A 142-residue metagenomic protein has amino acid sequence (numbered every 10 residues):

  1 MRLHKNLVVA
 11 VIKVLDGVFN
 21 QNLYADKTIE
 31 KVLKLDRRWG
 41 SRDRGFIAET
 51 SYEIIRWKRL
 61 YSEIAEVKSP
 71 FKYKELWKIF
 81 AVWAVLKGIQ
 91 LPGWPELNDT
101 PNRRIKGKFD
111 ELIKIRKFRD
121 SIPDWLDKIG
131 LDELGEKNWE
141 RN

Functional and structural regions predicted by a protein language model:
M1-N142: Class I Rossmann-like S-adenosyl-L-methionine
